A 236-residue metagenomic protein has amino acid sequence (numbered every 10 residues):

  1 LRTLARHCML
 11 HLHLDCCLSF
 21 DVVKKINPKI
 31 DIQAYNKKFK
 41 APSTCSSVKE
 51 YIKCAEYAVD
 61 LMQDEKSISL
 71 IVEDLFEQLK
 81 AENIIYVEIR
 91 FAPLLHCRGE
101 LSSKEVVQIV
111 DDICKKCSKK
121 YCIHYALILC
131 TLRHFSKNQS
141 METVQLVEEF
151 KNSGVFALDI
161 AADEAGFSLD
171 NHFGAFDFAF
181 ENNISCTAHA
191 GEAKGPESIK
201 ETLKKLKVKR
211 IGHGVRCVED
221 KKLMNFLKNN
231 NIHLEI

Functional and structural regions predicted by a protein language model:
L1-I184, A193-S198, K205, K209-G212 (+1 more regions): Metal-cofactor-binding active-site regions of metalloenzymes
H189: Active-site glycine-centered loops adjacent to acidic/histidine catalytic or metal-binding residues that shape
I236: Flexible glycine-/small-residue-rich
